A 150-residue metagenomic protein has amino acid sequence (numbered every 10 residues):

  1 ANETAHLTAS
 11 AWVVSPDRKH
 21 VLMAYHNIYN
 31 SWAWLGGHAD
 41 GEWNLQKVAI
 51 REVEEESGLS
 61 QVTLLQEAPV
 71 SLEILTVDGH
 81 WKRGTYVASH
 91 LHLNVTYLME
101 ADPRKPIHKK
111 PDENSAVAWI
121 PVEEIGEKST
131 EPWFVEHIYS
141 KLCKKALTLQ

Functional and structural regions predicted by a protein language model:
A1-S10: Acidic, metal-coordinating catalytic segment for phosphate/diphosphate chemistry, firing primarily on the Nudix
H6, H26, H38, H90-H92: Histidine-centered active-site/metal-ligand motif
L7-T8, I28, E113-N114: A short beta-loop-beta micro-motif enriched in histidine and acidic residues
S10, H20, A116: Conserved beta-strand and immediately adjacent loop positions that scaffold enzyme active sites
V14-P16, A101: Active-site beta-strand termini and strand-to-loop segments that position acidic
P16, V21-R51: Glycine-rich active-site/cofactor-binding loop and its immediate structural neighborhood
D40-W133: Unchanged
K128-Q150: Charged phosphate-binding loop/patch that engages nucleotide di/tri-phosphates or the phosphate backbone of nucleic
